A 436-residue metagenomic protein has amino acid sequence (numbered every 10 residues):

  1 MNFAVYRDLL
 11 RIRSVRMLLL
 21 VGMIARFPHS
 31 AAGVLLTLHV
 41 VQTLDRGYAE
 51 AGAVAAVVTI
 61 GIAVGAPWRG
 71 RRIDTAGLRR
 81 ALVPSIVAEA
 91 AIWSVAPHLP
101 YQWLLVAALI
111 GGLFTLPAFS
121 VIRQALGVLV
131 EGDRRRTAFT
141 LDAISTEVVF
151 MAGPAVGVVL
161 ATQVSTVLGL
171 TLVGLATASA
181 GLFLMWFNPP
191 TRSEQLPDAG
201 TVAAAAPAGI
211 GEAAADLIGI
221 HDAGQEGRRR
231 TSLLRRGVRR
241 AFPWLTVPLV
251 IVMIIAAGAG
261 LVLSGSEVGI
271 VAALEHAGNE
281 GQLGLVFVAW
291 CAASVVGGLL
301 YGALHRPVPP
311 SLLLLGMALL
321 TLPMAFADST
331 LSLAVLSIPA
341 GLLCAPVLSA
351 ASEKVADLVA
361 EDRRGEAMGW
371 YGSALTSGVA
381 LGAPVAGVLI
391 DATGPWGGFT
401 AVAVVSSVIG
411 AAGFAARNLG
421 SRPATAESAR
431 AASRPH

Functional and structural regions predicted by a protein language model:
N2-I60, F242-F287: Helix-loop boundary and gating motifs at the non-cytosolic
A63-P97: Conserved MFS/SLC helix-loop-helix module at the cytosolic interface between two early adjacent transmembrane helices
V64-G77, A161, V296-P310, I390: Helix-to-loop junctions at the C-terminal end of transmembrane segments in multipass secondary transporters
V87-P100, M317-D328: C-terminal ends and interior cores of transmembrane alpha-helices in multi-pass membrane transporters/permeases
L109-V148: Cytoplasmic helix-loop-helix junction between adjacent transmembrane helices in 12-TM secondary transporters
P117-V130, I270, P346-V359: Intracellular juxtamembrane helix-capping segments at the cytosolic ends of symmetry-related transmembrane helices
S311-S349: C-terminal transmembrane helical hairpin of 12-TM major facilitator-type secondary transporters
R363-T393: A late C-terminal transmembrane helix in Major Facilitator Superfamily
